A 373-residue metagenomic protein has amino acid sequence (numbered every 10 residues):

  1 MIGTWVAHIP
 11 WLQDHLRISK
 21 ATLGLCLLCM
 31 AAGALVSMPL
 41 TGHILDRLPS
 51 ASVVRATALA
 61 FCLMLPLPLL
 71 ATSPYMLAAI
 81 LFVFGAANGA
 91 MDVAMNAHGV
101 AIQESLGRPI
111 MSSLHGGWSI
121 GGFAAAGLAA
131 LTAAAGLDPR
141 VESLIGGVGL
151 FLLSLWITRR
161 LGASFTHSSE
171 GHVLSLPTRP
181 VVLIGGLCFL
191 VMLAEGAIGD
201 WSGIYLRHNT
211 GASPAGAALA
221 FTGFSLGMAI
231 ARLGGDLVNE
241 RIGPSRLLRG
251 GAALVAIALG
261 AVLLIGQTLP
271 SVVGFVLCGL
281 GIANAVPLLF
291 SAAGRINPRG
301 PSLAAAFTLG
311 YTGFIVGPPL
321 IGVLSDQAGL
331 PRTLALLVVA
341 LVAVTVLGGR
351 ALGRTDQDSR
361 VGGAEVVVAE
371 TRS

Functional and structural regions predicted by a protein language model:
V6-A21, D200-G216: Short amphipathic helix-loop junctions that connect adjacent transmembrane helices in Major Facilitator Superfamily/SLC
L12-Q13, I44-L45, L131-G136, L206-R207 (+4 more regions): Interfacial helix-cap and linker-helix signal at transmembrane-aqueous boundaries of multi-pass secondary transporters
V36-P49, A133, A231-P244, S325-D326: Helix-to-loop junctions at the C-terminal end of transmembrane segments in multipass secondary transporters
V36-Y75: Conserved MFS/SLC helix-loop-helix module at the cytosolic interface between two early adjacent transmembrane helices
L69-I80, L263-V273: Helix-loop junctions at membrane interfaces in 12-TM secondary transporters
G89-S105, A283-N297: Intracellular juxtamembrane helix-capping segments at the cytosolic ends of symmetry-related transmembrane helices
R140-R159, R332-R350: Symmetry-related core transmembrane helices of the 12-TM Major Facilitator Superfamily/SLC fold
I242-L289: C-terminal transmembrane helical hairpin of 12-TM major facilitator-type secondary transporters
